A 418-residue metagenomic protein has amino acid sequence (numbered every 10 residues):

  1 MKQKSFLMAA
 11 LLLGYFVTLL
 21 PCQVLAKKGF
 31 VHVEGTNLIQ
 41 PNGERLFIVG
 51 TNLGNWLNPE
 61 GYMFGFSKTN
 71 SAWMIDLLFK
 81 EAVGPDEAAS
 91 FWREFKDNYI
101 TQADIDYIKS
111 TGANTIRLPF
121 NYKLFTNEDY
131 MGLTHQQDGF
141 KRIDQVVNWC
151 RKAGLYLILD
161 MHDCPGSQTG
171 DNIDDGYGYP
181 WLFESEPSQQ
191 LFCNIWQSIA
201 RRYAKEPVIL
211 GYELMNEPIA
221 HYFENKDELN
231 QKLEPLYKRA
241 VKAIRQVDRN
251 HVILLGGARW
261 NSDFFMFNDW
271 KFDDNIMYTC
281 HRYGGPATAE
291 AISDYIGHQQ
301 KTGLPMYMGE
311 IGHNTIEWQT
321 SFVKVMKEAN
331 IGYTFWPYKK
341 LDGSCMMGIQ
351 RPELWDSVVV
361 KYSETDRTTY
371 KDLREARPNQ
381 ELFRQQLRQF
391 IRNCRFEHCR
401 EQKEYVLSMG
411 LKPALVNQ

Functional and structural regions predicted by a protein language model:
M1, K27-L38: Plant-biased, solvent-exposed loop and capping regions within N-terminal extracellular ligand-binding ectodomains
M1-A26: Bacterial Sec-dependent N-terminal signal peptides
K2-K4, P41, V323-K327: A general structural signal for short secondary-structure junctions and capping/turn motifs
L25-K27, N42-F47, F272: A short, polar/charged loop/turn motif at coil->beta-strand junctions and beta-hairpin connectors
F30-V31, E184, Q190-K340, C345-Y362: Extracellular glycoside hydrolase catalytic/binding regions
V33-I48, N52-V252, G257-M266: Active-site mouth of glycoside hydrolases
W318-Q418: Aromatic-rich peripheral "rim/lid" segments of glycoside hydrolase catalytic domains that contact and position glycan
